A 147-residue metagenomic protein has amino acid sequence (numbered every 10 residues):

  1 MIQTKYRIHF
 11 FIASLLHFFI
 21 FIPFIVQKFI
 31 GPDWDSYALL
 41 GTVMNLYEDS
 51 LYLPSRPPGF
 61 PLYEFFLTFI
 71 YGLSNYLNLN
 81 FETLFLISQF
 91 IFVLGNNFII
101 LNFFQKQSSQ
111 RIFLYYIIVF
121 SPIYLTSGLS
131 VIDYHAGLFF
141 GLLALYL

Functional and structural regions predicted by a protein language model:
K5, Y76-S88, Q110-L114: Membrane-interface starts of transmembrane alpha-helices
K5-S36, L46-E48: Transmembrane signal-anchor helices characteristic of membrane glycosylation enzymes that use polyprenol
H17, L114-P122: Short helix- or helix-capping micro-motifs that position conserved polar/aromatic residues at function-defining sites
F24-P32, Y47-T68, E82: Membrane-proximal lumenal/periplasmic loop motifs of glycosylation machinery
W34, R56-P57, T126-A136: Short acidic/glycine- and proline-prone juxtamembrane loop motifs at membrane-interface regions of multi-pass membrane
L39, Y63, V93-N97, I118 (+1 more regions): Hydrophobic core segments of transmembrane alpha-helices in multi-pass, intramembrane catalytic enzymes
T42, L53-N78, I87-F90: Short hydrophobic/aromatic helix or loop-helix immediately within or flanking a transmembrane segment in polytopic
T83-S109, F140-L147: Transmembrane-helix motifs of polytopic, lipid-linked glycan transferases
